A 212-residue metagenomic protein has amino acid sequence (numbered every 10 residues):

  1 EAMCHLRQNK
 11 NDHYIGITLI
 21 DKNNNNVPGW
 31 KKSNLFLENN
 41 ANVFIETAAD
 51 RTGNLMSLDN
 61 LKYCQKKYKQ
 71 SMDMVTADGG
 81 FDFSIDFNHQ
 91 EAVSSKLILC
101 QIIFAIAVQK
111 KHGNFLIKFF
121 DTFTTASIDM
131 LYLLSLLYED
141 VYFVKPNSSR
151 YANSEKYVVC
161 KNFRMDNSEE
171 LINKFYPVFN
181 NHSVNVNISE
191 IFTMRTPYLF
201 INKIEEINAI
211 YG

Functional and structural regions predicted by a protein language model:
E1-F83, N88-C100, F123: The AdoMet/dcAdoMet-binding core of the Class I SAM-like
M3-H5, Q65-K66, F104-A107, L131-L133 (+1 more regions): Beta-strand elements of modular eukaryotic interaction domains
H13-I15, T76, L116-K118, Y142 (+1 more regions): Beta-strand cores of modular interaction/reader domains in eukaryotic scaffold and signaling proteins, especially PDZ
L19, F120-D121, P146-N147: Short, ordered loop/turn segments at secondary-structure junctions
G80, F120, F163: Anionic group-transfer/hydrolysis microenvironments
N88-Y142: Conserved Class I SAM-dependent methyltransferase catalytic core
D129, L133-S183: Class I S-adenosyl-L-methionine
C160-G212: Flexible, glycine-/basic-rich loop-and-beta segments that form/coincide with the SAM-dependent methyltransferase
